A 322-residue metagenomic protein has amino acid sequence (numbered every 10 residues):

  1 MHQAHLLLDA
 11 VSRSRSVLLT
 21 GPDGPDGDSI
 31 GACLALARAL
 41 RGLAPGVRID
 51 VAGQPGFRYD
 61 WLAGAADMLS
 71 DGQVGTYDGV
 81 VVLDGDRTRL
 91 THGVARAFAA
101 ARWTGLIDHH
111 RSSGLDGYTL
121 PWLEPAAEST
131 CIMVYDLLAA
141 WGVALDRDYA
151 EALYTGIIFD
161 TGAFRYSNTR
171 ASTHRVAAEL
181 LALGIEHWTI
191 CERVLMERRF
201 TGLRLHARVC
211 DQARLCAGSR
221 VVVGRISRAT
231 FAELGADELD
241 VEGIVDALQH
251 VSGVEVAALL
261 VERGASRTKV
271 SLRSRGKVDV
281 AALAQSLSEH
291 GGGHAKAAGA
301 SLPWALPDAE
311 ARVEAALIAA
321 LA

Functional and structural regions predicted by a protein language model:
M1-A207, D211-A322: Replace "Mg2+/Mn2+-dependent" with "divalent metal-dependent
